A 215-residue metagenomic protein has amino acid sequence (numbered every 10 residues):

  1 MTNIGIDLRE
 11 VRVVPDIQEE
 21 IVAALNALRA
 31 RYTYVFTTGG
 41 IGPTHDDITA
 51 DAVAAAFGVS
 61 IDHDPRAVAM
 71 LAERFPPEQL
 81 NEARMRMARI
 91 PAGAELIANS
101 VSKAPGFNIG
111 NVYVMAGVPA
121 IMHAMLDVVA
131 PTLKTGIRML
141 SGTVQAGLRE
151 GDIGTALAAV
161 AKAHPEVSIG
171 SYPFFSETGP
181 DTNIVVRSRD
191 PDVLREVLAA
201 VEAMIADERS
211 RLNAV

Functional and structural regions predicted by a protein language model:
T2-T38, G42-I48, A55: N-terminal small/polar loop signature for handling phosphorylated ligands or for N-terminal nucleophile
D7, E166-S168, R211: Residue-level detector of anion-binding/catalytic polar loops
E10-V13, S171, A214: A structural preference for short, hydrophobic beta-strand core positions in alpha/beta folds
V13-D16, R66, M85, L148: Short beta->alpha linker loops
E20, N26, D47-G136: Proline/glycine-rich low-complexity loops and linkers
N111-M204: An accessory alpha-helical subdomain
M204-V215: Conserved short beta-strand edge segments in small beta-sheet-based binding/regulatory domains
